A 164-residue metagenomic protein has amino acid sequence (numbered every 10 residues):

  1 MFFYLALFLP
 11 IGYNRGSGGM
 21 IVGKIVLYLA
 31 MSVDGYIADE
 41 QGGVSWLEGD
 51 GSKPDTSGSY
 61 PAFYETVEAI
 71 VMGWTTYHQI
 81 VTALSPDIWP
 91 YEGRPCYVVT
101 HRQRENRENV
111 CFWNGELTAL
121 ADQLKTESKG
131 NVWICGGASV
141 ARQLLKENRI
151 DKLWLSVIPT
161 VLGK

Functional and structural regions predicted by a protein language model:
M1-L7, L27, T160: Intrinsic-disorder/low-complexity peptide segments enriched for small residues
F2-F3, F8, F63, F112: Phenylalanine-focused residue identity feature
F3-I21: Short, Lys/Arg-enriched N-terminal segments with co-localized hydrophobic residues within the first ~10-30 amino acids
I21-R149, T160-K164: Portal/gating segments that form or line small-molecule/metal binding sites
